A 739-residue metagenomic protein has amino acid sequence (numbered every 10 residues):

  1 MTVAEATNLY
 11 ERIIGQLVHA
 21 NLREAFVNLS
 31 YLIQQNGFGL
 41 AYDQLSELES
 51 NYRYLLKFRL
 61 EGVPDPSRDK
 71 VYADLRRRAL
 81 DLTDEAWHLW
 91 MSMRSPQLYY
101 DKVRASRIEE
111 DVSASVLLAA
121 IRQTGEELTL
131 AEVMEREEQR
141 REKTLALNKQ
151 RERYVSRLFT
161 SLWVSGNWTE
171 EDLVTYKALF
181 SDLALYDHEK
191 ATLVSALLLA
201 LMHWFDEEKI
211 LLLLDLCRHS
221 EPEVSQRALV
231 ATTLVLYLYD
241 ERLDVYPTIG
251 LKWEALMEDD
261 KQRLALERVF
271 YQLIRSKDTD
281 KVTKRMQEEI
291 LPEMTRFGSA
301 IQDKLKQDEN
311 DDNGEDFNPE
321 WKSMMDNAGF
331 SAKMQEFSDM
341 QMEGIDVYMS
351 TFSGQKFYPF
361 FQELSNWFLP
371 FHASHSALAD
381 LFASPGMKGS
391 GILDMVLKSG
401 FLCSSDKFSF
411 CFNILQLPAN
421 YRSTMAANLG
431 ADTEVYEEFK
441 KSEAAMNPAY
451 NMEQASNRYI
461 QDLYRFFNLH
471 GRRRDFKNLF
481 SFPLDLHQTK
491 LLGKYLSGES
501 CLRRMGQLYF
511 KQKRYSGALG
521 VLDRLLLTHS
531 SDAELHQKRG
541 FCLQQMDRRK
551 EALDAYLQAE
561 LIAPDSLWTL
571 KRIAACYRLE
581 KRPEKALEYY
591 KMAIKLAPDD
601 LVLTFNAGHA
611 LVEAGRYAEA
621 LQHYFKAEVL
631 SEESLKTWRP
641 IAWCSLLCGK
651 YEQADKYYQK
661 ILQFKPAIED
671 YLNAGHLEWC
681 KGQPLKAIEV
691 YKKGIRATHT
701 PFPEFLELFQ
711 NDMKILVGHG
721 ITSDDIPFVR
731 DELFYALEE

Functional and structural regions predicted by a protein language model:
T2-L17, Y100-V116, R141-N148, L179-Y186 (+1 more regions): TPR-adjacent "capping" and linker segments in tetratricopeptide-repeat scaffold/adaptor proteins
L369-A563: Alpha-solenoid helical-repeat scaffolds
